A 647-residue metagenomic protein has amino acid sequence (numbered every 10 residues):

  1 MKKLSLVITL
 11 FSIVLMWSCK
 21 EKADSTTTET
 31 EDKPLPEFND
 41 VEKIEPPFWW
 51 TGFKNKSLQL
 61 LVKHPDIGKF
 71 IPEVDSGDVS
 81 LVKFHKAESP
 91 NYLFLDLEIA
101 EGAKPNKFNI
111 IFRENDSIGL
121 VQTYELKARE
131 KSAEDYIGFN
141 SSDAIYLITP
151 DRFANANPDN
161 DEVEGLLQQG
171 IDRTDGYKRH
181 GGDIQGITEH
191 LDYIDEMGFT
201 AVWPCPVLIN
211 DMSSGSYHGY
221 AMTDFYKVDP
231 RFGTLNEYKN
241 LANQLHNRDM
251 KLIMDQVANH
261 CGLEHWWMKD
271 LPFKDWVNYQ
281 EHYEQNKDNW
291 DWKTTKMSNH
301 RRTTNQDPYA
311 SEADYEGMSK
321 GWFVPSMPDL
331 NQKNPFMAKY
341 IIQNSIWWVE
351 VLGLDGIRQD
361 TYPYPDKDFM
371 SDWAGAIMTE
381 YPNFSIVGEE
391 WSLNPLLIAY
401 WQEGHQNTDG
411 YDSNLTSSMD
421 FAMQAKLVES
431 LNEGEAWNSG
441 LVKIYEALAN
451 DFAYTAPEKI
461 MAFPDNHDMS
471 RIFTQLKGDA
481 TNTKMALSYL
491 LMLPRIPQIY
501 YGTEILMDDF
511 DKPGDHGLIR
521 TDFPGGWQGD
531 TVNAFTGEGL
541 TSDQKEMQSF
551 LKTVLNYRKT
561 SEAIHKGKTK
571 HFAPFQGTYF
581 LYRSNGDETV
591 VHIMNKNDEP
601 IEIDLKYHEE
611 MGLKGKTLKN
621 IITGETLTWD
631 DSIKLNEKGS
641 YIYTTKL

Functional and structural regions predicted by a protein language model:
M1-E42: Bacterial Sec-dependent N-terminal signal peptides
C19-T28, S117-L120, E125-A144, D195 (+1 more regions): Carbohydrate-interacting/catalytic domains
S25-G68, L126-E130: Beta-strand/beta-sandwich contexts
F53-D116: Immunoglobulin-like IPT/TIG beta-sandwich domains and homologous Ig-like subdomains
Y146, V202-P204, L252-M254, I357 (+3 more regions): Hydrophobic faces of well-ordered beta-strands that scaffold small-molecule active sites in alpha/beta enzyme cores
F153-T200, P204-I346, V351, M370-T379 (+2 more regions): Substrate-binding/active-site clefts of carbohydrate-active enzymes
A242, H260, N344-I346, E350-T455 (+8 more regions): Active-site-proximal helices and loops of the catalytic beta/alpha 8
P457-G478: Active-site clefts of carbohydrate-active enzymes
